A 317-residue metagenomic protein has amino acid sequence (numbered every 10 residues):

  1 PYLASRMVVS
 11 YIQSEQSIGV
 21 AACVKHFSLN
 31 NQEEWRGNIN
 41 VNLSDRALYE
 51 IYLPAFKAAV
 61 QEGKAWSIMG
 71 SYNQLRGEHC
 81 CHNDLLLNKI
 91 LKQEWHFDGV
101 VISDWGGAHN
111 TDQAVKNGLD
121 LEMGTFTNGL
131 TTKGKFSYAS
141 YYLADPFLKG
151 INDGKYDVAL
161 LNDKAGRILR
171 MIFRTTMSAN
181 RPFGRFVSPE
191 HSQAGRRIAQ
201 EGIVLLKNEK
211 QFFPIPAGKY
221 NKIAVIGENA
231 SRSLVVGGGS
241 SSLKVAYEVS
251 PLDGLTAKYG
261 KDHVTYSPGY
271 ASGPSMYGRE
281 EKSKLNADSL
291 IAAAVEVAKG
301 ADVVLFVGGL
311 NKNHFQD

Functional and structural regions predicted by a protein language model:
P1-D317: Glycoside hydrolase catalytic-domain context in secreted enzymes
